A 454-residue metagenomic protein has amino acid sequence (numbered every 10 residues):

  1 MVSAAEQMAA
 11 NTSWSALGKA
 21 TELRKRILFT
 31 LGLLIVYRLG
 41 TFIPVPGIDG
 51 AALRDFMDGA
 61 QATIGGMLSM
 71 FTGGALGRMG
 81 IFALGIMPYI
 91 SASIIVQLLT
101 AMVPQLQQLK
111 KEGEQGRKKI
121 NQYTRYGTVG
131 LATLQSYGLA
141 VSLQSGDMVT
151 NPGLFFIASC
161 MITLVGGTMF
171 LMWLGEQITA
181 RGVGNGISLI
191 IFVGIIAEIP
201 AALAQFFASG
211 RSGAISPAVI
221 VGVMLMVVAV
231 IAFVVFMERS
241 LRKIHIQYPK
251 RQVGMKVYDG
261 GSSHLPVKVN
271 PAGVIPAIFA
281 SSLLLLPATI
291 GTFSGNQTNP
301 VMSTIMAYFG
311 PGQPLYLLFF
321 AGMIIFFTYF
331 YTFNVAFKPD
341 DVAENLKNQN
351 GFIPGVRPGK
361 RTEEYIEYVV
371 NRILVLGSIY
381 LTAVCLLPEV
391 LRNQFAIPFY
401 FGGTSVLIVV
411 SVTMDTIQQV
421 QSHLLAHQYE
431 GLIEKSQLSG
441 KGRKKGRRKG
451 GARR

Functional and structural regions predicted by a protein language model:
M1-K110, E114-R454: N-terminal cationic and glycine-rich segments that engage phosphates or anionic surfaces
